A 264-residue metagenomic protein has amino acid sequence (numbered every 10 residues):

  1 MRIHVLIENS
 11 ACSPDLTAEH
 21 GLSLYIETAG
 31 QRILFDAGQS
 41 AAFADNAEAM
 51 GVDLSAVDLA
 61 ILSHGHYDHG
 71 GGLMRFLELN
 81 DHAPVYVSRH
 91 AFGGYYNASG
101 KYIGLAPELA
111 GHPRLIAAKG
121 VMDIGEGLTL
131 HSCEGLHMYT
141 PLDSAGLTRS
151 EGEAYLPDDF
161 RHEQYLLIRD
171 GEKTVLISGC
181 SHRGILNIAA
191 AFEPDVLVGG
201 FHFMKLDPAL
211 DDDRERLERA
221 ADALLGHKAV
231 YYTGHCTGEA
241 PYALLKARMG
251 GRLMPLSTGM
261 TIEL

Functional and structural regions predicted by a protein language model:
M1-M50, D159, E163-I177: Conserved beta-strand hairpin/beta-sheet module of binuclear metal-dependent hydrolase folds, prominently
M1-P14, L142-P157, H202-D211: Glycine-rich phosphate-binding "P-loop"
E8-S10, A37-S40, G65, H90-A91 (+4 more regions): Active-site metal-binding loops of divalent metal-dependent hydrolases
Q31-I33, L59, L128, T174-V175 (+2 more regions): Structural motif
A42-F92, E193-V198: Active-site metal-binding motif and surrounding structural segment of the metallo-beta-lactamase
H66-H69, D159-Y165, R169-T258: Cap/insert and terminal regions of metallo-dependent hydrolase folds
R75-E78, H82-G120: Hydrophobic alpha-helical segments and helix pairs
G120-G171: Active-site-proximal loop/helix segment associated with metal-binding centers of metalloenzymes
